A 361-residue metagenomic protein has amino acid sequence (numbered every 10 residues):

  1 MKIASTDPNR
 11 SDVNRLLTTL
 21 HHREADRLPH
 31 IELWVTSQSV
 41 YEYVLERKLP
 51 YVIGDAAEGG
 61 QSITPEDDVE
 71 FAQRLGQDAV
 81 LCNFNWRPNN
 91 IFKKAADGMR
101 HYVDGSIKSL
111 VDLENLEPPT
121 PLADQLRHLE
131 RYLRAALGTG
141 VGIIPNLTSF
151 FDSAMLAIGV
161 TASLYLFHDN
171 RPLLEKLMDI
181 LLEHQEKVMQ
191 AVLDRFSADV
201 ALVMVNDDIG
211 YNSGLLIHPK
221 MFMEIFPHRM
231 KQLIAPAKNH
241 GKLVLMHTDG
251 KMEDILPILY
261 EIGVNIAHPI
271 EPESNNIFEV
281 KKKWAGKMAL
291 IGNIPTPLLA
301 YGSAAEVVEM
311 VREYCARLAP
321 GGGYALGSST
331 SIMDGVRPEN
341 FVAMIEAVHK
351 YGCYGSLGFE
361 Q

Functional and structural regions predicted by a protein language model:
M1-A56, Q61, L81-C82, K94 (+2 more regions): Active-site loop segments of alpha/beta catalytic cores
I63-N83: Catalytic domains of carbohydrate-active enzymes, especially glycoside hydrolases
W86: A basic- and aromatic-enriched beta-loop-alpha substructure that forms the phosphate/nucleotide- and DNA/RNA-contacting
N90-F92: Alpha/beta catalytic barrel-like cores
